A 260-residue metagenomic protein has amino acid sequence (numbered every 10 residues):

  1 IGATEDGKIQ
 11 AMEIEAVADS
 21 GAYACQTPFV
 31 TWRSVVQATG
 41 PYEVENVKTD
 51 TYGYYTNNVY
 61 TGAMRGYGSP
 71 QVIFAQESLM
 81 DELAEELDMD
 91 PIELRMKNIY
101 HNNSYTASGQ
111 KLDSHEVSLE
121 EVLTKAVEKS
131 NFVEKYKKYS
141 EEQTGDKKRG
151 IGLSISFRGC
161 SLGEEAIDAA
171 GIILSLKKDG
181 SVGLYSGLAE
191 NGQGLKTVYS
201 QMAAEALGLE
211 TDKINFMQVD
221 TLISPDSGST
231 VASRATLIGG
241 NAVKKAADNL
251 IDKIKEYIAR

Functional and structural regions predicted by a protein language model:
I1-S78, G159-A169, L237: Glycine-rich loop/linker segments at domain edges
T4-M12, A38-T39, K147-I151, A170 (+2 more regions): Short coil/turn connectors at secondary-structure junctions
Q10-E15, V44, P91-Y100, K137-S154 (+3 more regions): Beta-strand segments within the central parallel beta-sheet cores of soluble alpha/beta enzyme folds
A16-G21, K48, Y100-S104, F157-G159 (+2 more regions): Acidic, glycine-rich active-site loops and adjacent beta-strand->loop/helix elements that engage anionic groups
A18, V47-G53, I173-L174, E210-A235: Flexible glycine/proline-rich, aromatic-decorated loop/lid segments
F29-T39, A63-N98, E121, K125 (+4 more regions): Alpha-helical support elements that line or immediately flank enzyme active sites and cofactor-binding pockets
Y55-Y60, N98-A107, D179-V182, I223-V231 (+1 more regions): Short acidic (Asp/Glu) and glycine-rich catalytic loops that position anionic groups and cofactors
I99-S181: Helix-loop-helix junctions that connect adjacent transmembrane helices in secondary transporters/permeases, recognized
